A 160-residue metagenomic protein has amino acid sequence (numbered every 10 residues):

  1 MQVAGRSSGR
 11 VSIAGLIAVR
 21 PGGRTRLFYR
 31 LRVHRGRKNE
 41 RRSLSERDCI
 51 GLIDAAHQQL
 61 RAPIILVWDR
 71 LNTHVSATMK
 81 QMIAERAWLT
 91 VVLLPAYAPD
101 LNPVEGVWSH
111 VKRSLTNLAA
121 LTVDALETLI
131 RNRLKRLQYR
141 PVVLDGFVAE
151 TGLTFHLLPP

Functional and structural regions predicted by a protein language model:
M1-P160: Short functional hotspots at interaction and active-site rims
